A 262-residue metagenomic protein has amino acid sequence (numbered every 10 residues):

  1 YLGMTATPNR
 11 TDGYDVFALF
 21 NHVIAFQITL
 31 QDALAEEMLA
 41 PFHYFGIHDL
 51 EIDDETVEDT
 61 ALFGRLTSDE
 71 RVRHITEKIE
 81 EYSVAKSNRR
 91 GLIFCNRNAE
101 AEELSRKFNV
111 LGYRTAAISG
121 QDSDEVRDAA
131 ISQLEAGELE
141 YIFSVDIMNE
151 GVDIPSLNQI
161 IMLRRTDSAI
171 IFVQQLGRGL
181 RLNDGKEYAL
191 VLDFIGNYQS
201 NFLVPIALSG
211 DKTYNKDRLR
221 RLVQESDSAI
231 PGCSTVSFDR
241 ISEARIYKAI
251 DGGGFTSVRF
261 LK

Functional and structural regions predicted by a protein language model:
Y1-Y44: Post-DEXD/H (motif II) to motif III coupling segment of the RecA-like Helicase ATP-binding lobe
F17, Q31-R73, N109: Inter-lobe coupling/hinge segments of SF2-like helicase ATPases
N21-F26, L39-F42, L111-R114, P155-Q159 (+2 more regions): Short glycine-/polar-rich loops that comprise or flank the Walker A/P-loop and associated switch/sensor motifs
E37, I142-I160, G177-R181: SF2 helicase motor core recognition
F63-N109: Conserved strand-helix element at the start of the C-terminal RecA-like helicase core
A85, R90, R97, V204-K262: Long, largely alpha-helical accessory region at the distal end of helicase-like NTP-driven motors
L92, A101-N149: Conserved helicase ATPase core of P-loop NTP-dependent helicases/translocases
A169-Q174, R178-K212: Conserved segment of the helicase C-terminal RecA-like domain
